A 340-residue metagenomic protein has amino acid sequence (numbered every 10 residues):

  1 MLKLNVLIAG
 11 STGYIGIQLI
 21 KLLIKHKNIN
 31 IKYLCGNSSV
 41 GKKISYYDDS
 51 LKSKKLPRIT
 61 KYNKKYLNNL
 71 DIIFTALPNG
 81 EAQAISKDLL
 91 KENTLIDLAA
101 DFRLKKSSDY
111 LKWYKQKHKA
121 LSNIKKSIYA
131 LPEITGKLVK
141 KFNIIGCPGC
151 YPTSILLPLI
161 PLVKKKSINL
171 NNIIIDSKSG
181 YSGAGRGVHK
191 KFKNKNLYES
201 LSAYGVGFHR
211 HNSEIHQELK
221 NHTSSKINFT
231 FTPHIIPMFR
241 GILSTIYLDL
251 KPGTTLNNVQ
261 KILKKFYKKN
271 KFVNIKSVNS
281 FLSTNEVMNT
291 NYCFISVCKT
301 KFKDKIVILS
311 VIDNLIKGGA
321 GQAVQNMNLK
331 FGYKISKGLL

Functional and structural regions predicted by a protein language model:
L2-V206, C298-F302, K337: N-terminal Rossmann-like NAD(P) cofactor-binding subdomain of oxidoreductases, focused on the glycine-rich
G13, N79, K125, P152-T153 (+6 more regions): Electropositive phosphate-/nucleotide-binding environments in soluble metabolic enzymes
I20, L156-V163, N212-H216, Q260 (+2 more regions): Predominant activation on well-ordered alpha-helical scaffold segments within soluble catalytic domains
K25, G136, K164-I168, H209 (+5 more regions): Generic secondary-structure signature for well-ordered alpha-helical cores
S154-I155, S182-R186, M238-I242, T254-N257: Short acidic/glycine-rich loop or secondary-structure boundary segments that cap or lie
A203-G207, H234-I236, S283-V287: Short Gly/Pro-enriched turn/cap motifs at secondary-structure boundaries
F208-F231, I235, F239: Oxyanion-binding "anion nests"
S244-L340: C-terminal active-site/capping subdomain that shapes the small-molecule cofactor and substrate pocket of enzyme
